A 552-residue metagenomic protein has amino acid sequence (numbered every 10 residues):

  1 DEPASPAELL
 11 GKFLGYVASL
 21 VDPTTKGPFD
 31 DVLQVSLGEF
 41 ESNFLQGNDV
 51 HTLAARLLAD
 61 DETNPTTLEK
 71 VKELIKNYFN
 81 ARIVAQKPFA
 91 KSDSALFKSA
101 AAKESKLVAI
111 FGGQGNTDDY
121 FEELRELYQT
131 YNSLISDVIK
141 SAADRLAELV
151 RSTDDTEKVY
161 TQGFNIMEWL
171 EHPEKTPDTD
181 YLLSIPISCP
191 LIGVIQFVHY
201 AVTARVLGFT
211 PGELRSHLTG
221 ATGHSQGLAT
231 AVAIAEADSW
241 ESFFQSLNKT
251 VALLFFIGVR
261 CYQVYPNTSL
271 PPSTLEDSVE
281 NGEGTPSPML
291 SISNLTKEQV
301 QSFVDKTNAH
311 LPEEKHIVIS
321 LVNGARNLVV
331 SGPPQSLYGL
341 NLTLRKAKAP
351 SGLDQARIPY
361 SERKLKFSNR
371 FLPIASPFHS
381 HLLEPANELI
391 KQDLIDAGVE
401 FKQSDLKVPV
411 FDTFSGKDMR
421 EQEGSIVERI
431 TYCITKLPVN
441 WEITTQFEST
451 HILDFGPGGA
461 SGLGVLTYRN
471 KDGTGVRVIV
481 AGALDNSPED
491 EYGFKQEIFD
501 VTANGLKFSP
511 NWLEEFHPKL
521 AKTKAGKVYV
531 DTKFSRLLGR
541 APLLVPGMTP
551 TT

Functional and structural regions predicted by a protein language model:
E2-F303, I452-F516: FabD-like malonyl-/acyl-CoA
T222-G223, I317-N323, Q403: Short beta-strand
P266-S278, N308-I317, Y529-V530: Short amphipathic beta-strand starts and helix->beta connectors
T296-K297, G332-L340: Helix N-cap motif at beta-to-alpha junctions
S302-N308, L337-S351: Short amphipathic alpha-helices in soluble, non-transmembrane regions that often serve as interface/regulatory elements
R326-G332: A generic structural motif
P350-R477, A481-E514: Acyltransferase
F508, F516-T552: N-terminal capping/small domains of soluble enzymes
